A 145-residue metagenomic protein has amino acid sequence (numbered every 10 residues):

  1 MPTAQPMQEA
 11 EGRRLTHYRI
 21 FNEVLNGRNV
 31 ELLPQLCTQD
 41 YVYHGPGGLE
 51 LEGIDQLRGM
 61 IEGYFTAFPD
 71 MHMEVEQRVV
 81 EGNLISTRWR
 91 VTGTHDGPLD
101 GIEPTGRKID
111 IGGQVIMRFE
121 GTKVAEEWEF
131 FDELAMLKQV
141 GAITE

Functional and structural regions predicted by a protein language model:
M1-E145: C-terminal and inter-domain tail/linker signature
